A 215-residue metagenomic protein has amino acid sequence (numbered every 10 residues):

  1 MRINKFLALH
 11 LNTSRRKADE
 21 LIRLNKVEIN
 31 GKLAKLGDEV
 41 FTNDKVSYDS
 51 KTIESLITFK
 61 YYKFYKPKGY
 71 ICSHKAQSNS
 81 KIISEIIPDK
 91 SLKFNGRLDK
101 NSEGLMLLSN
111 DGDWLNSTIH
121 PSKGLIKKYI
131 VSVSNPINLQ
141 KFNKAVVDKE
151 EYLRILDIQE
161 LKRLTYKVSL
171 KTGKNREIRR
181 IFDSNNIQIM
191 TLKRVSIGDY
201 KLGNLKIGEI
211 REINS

Functional and structural regions predicted by a protein language model:
M1-S215: Basic, flexible Lys/Arg- and Gly-enriched helix-loop patches that mediate nucleic-acid binding at interfaces with rRNA
